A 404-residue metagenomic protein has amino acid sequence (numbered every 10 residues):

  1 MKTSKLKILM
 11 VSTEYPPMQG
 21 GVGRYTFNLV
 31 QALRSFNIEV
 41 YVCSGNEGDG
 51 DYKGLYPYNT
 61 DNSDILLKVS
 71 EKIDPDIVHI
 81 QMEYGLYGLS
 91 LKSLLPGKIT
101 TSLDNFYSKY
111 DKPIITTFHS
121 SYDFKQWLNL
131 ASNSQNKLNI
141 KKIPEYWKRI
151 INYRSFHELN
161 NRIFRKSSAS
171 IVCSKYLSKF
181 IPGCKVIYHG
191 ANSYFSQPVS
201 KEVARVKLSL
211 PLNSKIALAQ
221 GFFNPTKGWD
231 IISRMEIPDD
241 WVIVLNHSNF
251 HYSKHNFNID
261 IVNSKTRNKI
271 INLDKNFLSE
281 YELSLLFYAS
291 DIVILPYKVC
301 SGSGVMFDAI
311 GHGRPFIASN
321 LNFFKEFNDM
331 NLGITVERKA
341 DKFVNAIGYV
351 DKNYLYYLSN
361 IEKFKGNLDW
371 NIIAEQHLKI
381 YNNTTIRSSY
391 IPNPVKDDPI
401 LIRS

Functional and structural regions predicted by a protein language model:
E47, A191, Q220, V242-N258 (+2 more regions): Glycosyltransferase donor-sugar binding loop
T100-K109, S134-A169: Membrane-proximal helix-turn-helix segments that form the acceptor-binding/catalytic region of lipid-linked
P182, G190-K207, N213, I386: Acidic anion/phosphate-binding donor-loop and adjacent secondary structure in glycosyltransferase catalytic cores
P211-K227, S233-P238, V244-N246: Conserved donor-binding/catalytic core segment of Leloir-type glycosyltransferases
N256-S284: Nucleotide-activated donor-binding/catalytic signature segment of Leloir-type glycosyltransferases, i.e., the conserved
I292, P315-A318: Short hydrophobic beta-strand element within catalytic cores of glycosyltransferases and related nucleotide-activated
M330-D341, I347-Y354: Conserved acidic donor-binding segment of nucleotide-sugar-dependent glycosyltransferases
K352-R403: A charged, aromatic-enriched C-terminal amphipathic alpha-helix characteristic of glycosyltransferases across folds
